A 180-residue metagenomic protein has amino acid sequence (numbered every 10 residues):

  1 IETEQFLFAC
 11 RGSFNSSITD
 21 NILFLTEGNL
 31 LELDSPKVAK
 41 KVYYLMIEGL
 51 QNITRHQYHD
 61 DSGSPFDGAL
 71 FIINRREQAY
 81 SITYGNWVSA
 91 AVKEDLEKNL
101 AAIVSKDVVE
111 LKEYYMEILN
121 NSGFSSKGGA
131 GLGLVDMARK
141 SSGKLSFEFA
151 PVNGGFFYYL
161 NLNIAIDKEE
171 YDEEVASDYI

Functional and structural regions predicted by a protein language model:
I1-E4, D20, E27-G28, E32 (+1 more regions): A generic structural signal for ordered alpha-helices
I1-F8, R55-V175: Conserved beta-strand-loop-beta-strand hairpin that lines the nucleotide-binding pocket of ATP/GTP-utilizing enzymes
F6-D20: STAS-typified acidic loop motif
F8, G28, Y179-I180: Conserved small-residue-rich
S17, Y44, G129-G133: Charged, alpha-helix-enriched surfaces in structured cytosolic catalytic cores of large nucleotide-utilizing machines
L25-I47, N120-K127: Conserved short strand/loop->alpha-helix "switch" segment adjacent to the catalytic nucleotide/phosphoryl-transfer site
K37-Y43, T54-D61: Short N-terminal amphipathic alpha-helices
E48-N52: Conserved polar catalytic motif of the HATPase_c/GHKL fold
